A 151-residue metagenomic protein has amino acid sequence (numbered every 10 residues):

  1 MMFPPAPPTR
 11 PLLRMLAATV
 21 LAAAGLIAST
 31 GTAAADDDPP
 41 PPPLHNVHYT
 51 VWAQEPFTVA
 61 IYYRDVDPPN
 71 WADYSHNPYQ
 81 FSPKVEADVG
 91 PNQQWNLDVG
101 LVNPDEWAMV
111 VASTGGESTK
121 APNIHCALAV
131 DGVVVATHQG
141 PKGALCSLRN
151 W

Functional and structural regions predicted by a protein language model:
M1-A35: Secretory targeting and sorting signals
S29, P43, F57, K120-P122: Short loop/turn segments at connectors of secondary-structure elements within structured domains
A33, V47, A144: A broad, low-specificity signal marking well-ordered, structured residues that form hydrophobic/aromatic
D37-D73: Short, surface-exposed binding/anchoring microloops in extracellular/periplasmic proteins
R64-S118: Mature extracytoplasmic domains of secretory-pathway proteins
Q94-L148: Extracytosolic low-complexity repeat regions of secreted or lipid-anchored proteins
